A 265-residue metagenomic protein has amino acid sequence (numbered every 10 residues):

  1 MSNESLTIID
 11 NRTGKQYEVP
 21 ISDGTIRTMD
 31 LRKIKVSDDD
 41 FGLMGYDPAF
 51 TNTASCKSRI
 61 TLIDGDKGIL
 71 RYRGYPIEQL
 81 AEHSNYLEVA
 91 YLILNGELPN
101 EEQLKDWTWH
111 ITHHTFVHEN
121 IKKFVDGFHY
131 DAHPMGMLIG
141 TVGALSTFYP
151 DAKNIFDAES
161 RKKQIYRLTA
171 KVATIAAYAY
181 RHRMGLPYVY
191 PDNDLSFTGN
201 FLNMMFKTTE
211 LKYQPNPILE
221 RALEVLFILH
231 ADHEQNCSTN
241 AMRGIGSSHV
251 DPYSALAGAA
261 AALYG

Functional and structural regions predicted by a protein language model:
S2-G265: Hydrophobic alpha-helical bundle cores within soluble ligand-binding/oligomerization subdomains
